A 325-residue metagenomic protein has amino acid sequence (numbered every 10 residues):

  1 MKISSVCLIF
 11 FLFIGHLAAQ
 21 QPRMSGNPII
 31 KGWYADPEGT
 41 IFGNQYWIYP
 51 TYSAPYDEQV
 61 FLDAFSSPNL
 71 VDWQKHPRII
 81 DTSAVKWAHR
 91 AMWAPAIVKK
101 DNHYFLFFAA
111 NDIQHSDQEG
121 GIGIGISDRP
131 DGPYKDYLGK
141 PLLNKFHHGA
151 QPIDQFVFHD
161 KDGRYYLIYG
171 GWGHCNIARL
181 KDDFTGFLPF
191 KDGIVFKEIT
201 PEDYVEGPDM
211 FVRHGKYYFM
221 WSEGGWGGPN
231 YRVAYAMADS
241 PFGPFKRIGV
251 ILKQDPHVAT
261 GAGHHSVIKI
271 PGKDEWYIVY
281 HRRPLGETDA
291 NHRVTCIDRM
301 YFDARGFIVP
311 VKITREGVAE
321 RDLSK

Functional and structural regions predicted by a protein language model:
M1-Q21: Bacterial Sec-dependent N-terminal signal peptides
A19-K325: Carbohydrate-active catalytic/glycan-binding domains of CAZyme proteins, especially the secreted or lumenal ectodomains
